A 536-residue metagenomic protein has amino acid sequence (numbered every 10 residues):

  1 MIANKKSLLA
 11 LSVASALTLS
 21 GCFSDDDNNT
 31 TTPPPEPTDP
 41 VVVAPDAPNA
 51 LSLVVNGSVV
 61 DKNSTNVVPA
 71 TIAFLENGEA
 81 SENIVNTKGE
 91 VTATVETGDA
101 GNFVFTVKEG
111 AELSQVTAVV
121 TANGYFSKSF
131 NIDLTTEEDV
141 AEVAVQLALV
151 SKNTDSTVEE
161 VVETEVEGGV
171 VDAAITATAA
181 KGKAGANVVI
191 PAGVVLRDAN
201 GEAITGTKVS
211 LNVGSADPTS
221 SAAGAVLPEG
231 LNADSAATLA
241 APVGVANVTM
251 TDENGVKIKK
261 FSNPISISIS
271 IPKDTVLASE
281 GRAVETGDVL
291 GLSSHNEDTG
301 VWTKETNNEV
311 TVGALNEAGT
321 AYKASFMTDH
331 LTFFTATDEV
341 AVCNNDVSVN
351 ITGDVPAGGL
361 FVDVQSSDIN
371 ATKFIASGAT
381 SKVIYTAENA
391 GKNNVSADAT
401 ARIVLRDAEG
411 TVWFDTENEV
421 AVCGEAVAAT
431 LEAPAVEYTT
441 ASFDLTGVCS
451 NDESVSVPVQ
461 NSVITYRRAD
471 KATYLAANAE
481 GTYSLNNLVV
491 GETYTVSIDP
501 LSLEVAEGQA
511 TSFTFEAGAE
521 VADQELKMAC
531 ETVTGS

Functional and structural regions predicted by a protein language model:
I2-L53: Bacterial Sec-dependent N-terminal signal peptides
P35-V60, S64-T71, E82-V104, A111-L113 (+11 more regions): Proteolytic cleavage junctions
F105-K108, Y385-A387, K392, L485-N486: Hydrophobic core positions of the immunoglobulin-like beta-sandwich fold
E112-A118, V395-I403, V490-V496: Exposed beta-strand face motif in extracellular beta-rich ectodomains
V120-A122, L405, I498-P500: Conserved structural position at the C-terminal beta-strand of extracellular beta-sandwich adhesion modules
K183-S266: Long, contiguous ectodomains of secretory-pathway proteins
S367-I369, A390-T416, N487: Intrinsically disordered, low-complexity regions enriched in serine/threonine
